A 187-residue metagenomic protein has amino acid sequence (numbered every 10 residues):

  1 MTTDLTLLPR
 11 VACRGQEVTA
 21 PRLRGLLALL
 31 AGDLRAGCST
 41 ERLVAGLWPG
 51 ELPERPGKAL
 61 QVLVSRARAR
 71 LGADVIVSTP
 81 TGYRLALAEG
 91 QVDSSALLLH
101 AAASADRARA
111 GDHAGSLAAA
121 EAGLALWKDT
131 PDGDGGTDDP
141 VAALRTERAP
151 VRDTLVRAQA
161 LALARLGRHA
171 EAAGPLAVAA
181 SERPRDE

Functional and structural regions predicted by a protein language model:
M1-R24, A28, D74-R84: Short boundary/linker motifs that mark transitions into or out of structured domains
Q16-E17, P21, L29-A36, G50-K58 (+1 more regions): Intrinsically disordered, charged and Pro/Gly-enriched terminal/linker segments that flank large helical-solenoid
L27, L43, A67, G123: Conserved RecA-like P-loop NTPase ATPase core
G37-G46: Short acidic, hydrophobic short linear motifs in intrinsically disordered regions
G46-L47, R70, E182: Alpha-helical structural context
P49-G50, A73: Sigma70-family region 2
Q61-V64, R68-G72: C-terminal flanking helix
G72-V75, P131: Short hinge/loop at the helix->beta-strand junction immediately C-terminal to the helix-turn-helix recognition helix
